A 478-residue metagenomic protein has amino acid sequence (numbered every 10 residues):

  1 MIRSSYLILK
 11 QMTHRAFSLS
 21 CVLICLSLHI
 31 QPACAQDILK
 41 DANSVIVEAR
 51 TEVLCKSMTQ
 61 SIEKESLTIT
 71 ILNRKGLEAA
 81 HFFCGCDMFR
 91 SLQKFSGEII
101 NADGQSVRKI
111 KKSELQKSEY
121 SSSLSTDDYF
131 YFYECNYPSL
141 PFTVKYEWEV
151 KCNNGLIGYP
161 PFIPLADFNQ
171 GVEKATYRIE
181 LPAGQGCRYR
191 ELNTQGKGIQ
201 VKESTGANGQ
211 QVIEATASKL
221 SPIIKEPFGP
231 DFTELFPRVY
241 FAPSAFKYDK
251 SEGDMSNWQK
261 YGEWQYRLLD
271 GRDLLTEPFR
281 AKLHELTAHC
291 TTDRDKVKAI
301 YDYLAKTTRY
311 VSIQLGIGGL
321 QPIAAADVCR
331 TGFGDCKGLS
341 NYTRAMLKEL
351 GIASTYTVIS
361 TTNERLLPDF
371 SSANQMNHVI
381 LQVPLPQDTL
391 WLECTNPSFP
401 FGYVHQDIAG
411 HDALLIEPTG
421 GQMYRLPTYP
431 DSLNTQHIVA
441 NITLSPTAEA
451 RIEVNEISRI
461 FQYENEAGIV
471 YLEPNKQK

Functional and structural regions predicted by a protein language model:
M1-D37: Bacterial Sec-dependent N-terminal signal peptides
Q36-G85, D127, T428-S458: Early extracytoplasmic/domain-onset interaction patches
L67, F142-V144, Y177, I300 (+3 more regions): Cysteine-centered nucleophilic/redox motifs
G85-S113, V172-R188, I469-K478: Solvent-exposed beta-hairpin/edge-strand motifs
F95-L165, G198-E234, V439-T443: A surface-exposed beta-strand-loop module
K151-P161, D167-N169, T176-I313, I452-V470: Secretory-pathway-linked proteins and extracytosolic
T276-A281, R309-G332, T362, A373: Short, conserved helix/loop micro-motifs enriched in His/Cys and acidic residues
I313, G338-T428: Hydrophobic/aromatic-rich core segments of domains that either
